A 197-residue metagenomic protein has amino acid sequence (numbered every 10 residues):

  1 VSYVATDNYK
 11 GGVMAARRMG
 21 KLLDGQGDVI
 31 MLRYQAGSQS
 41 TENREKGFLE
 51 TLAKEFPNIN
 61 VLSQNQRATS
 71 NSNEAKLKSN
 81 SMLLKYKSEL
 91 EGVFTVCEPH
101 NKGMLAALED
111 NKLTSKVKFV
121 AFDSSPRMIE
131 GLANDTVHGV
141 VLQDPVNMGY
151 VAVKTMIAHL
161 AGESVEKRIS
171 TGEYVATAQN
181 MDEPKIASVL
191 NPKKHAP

Functional and structural regions predicted by a protein language model:
V1, E91, H138: Conserved acidic residues
V1-Y3, D28-G37: Short beta-strand segments enriched in small/hydrophobic residues
V4-V29, N43, N73-K76, S125-M128 (+1 more regions): Hydrophobic alpha-helical segments within soluble ligand-binding/sensing domains
G11-A15, Q39-I59, E74-K78, G103-A107 (+1 more regions): Short, solvent-exposed amphipathic alpha-helices that sit in or adjacent to ligand/effector-binding or catalytic
R17-G25, L49, A53-P57, N80-S88 (+4 more regions): Sec-exported extracytoplasmic/periplasmic mature domains
D28-M31, A53-S72: Short beta-strand elements in bilobed, periplasmic/extracellular small-molecule ligand-binding domains
A36-S40, T51-K54, D144-P197: Hinge/cleft segment of the Venus flytrap/periplasmic-binding protein
F48, A68-G131: Hydrophobic alpha-helical
